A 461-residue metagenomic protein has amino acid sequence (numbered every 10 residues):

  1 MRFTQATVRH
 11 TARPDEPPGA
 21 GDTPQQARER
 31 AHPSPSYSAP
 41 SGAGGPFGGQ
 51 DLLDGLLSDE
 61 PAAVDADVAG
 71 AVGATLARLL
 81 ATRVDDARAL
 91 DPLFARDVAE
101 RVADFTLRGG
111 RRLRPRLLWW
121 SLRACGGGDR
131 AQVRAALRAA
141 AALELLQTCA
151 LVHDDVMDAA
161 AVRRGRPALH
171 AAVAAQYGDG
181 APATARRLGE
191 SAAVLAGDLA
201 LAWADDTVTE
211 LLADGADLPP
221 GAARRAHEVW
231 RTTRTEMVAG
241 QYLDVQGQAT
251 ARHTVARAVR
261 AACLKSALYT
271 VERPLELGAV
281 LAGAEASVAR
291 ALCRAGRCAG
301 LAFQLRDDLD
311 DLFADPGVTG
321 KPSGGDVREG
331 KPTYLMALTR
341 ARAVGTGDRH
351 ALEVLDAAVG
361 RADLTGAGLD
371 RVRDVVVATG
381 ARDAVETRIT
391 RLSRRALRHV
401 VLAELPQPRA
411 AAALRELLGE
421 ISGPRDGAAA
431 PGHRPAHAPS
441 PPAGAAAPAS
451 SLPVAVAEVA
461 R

Functional and structural regions predicted by a protein language model:
M1-L143, T148, V152, M157-G180 (+4 more regions): Conserved N-terminal diphosphate/IPP-binding helix and adjacent helical/loop segment of trans-prenyltransferase domains
D67, A71-R78, T82, V229-T232 (+8 more regions): Charged, amphipathic alpha-helical oligomerization/scaffolding segments
P92-D348: Mg2+-dependent prenyl diphosphate-binding active-site environment of isoprenoid biosynthetic enzymes
R224, E228, C293, T387 (+1 more regions): Short, charged, amphipathic alpha-helical segments
R297, Q304, A314-G317, R340-V344 (+6 more regions): Hydrophobic alpha-helix feature that most strongly marks membrane-spanning transmembrane helices and their immediate
R306-T319, R349-D356, P408-A412, A429-H433: A glycine-biased, small/acidic residue-tolerant capping/turn segment at secondary-structure junctions
M336, A396, L414: Hydrophobic, well-ordered secondary-structure elements that form the walls of internal hydrophobic environments
H350-A403: Mobile late-domain/C-terminal helix-loop "cap" segments that border catalytic sites or the cytosolic face
